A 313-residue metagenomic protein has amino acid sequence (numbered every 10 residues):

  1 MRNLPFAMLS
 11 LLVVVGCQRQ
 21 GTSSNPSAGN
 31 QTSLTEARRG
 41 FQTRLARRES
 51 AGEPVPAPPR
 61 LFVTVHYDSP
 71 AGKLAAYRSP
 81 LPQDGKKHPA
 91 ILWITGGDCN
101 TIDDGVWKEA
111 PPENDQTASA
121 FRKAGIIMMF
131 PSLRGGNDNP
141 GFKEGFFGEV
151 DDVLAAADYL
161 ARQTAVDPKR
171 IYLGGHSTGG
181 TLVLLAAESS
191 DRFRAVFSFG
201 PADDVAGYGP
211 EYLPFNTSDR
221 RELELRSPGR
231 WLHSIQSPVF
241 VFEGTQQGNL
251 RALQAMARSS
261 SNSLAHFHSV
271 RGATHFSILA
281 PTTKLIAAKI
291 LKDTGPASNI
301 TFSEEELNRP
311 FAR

Functional and structural regions predicted by a protein language model:
R38-K86: N-terminal cap/lid segment of alpha/beta-hydrolase-fold proteins
D84-H88, W93-G141: Short substrate-entry loop that stabilizes the transition state in hydrolases
T95, Q254, N262-R313: C-terminal catalytic histidine-bearing segment of alpha/beta-hydrolase fold enzymes
D103-G105, E109, R194-W231, S237: Mobile cap/lid helix-loop segments that gate and shape the active-site cleft of serine hydrolases
E144-T164: Alpha/beta-hydrolase active-site loop
V166-S177: Alpha/beta-hydrolase fold nucleophile elbow
G180-D191: Short glycine-enriched nucleophile-adjacent loop and the immediately C-terminal alpha-helix near the catalytic center
I235, V241-E243: Short beta-strand/loop motif that positions the catalytic acidic residue of the alpha/beta-hydrolase fold
